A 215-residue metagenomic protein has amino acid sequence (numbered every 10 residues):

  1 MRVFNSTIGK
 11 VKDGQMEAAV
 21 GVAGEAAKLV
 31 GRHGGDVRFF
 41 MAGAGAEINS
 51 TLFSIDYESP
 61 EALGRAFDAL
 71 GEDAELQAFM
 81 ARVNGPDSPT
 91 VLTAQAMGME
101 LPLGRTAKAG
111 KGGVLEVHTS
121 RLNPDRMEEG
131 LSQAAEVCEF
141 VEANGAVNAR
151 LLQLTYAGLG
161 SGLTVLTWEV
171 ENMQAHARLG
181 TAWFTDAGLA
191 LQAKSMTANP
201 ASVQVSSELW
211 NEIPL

Functional and structural regions predicted by a protein language model:
M1-L215: Short S/T/G/P-rich N-terminal loop/turn motif that feeds into the first structured element of a domain
